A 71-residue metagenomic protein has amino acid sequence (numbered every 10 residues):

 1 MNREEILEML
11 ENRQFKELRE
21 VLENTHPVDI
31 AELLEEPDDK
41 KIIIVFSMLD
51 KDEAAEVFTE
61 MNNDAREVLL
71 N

Functional and structural regions predicted by a protein language model:
M1-N71: Hydrophobic packing positions in regular secondary-structure scaffolds
